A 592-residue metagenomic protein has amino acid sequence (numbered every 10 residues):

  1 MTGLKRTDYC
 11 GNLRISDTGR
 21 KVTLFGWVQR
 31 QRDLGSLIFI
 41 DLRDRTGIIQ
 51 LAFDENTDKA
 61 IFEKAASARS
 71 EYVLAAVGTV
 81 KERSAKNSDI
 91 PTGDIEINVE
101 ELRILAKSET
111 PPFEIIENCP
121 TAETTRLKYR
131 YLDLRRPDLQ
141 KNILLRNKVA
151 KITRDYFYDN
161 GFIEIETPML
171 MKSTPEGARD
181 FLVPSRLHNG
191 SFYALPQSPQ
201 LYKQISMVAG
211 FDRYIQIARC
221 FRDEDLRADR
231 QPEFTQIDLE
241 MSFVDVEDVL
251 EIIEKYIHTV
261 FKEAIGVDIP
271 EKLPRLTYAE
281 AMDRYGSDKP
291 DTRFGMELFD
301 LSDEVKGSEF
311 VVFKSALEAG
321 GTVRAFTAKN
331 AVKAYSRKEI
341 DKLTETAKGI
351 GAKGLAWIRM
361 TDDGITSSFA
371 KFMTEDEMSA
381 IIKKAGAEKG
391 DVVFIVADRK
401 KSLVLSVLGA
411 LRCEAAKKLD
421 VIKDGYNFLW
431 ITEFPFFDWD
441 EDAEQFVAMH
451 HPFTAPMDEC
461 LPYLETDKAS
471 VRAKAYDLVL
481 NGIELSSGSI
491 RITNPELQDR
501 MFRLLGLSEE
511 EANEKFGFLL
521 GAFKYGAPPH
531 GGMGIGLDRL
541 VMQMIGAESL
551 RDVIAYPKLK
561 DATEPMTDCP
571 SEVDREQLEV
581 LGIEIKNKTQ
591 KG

Functional and structural regions predicted by a protein language model:
M1-G592: Class II aminoacyl-tRNA synthetase catalytic cores and aaRS-like
